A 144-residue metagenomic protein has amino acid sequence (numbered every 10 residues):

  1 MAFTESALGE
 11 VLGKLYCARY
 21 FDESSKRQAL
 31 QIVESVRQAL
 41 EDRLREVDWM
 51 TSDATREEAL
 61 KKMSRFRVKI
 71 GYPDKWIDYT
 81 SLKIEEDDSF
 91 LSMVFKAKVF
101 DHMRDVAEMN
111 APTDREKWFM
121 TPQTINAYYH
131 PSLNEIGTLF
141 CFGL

Functional and structural regions predicted by a protein language model:
M1-G9: Acidic, low-complexity proline/glycine-rich segments
G9, G13-L144: Intrinsically disordered, low-complexity linker/terminal regions across diverse proteins
